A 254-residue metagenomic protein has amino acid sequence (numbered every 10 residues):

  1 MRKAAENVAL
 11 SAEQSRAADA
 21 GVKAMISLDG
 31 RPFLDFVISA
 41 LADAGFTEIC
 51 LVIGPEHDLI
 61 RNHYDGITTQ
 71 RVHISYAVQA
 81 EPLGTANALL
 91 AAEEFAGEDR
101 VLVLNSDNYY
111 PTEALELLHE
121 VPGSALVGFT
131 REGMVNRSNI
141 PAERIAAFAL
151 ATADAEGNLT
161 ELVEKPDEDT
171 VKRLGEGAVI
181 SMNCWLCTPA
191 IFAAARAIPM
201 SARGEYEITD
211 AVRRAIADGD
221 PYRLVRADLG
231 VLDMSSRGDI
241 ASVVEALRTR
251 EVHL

Functional and structural regions predicted by a protein language model:
M1-S27, R31-V103, R203: Conserved N-terminal catalytic core of the sugar/cofactor nucleotidyltransferase
M25, A151-A153, L224: A structural signal for short hydrophobic beta-strand segments in well-ordered beta-sheet cores
F36, L59-N62, E113, A211 (+1 more regions): Phosphate- and divalent-cation-binding pockets in alpha/beta enzyme and binding domains that engage nucleotide-derived
L51, V103, L126-V127, L224: Structural beta-sheet core signal
L89-F95, N139-A147, G238-S242: Short, surface-exposed amphipathic charged segments that create phosphate/polyanion-binding patches used for binding
S106-Y109: The conserved acidic donor/metal-binding loop of glycosyltransferases
P111-A193, I198: Conserved core of the sugar-phosphate nucleotidyltransferase
L162-L254: Conserved alpha/beta core of the MobA/IspD/sugar-nucleotide pyrophosphorylase nucleotidyltransferase superfamily
